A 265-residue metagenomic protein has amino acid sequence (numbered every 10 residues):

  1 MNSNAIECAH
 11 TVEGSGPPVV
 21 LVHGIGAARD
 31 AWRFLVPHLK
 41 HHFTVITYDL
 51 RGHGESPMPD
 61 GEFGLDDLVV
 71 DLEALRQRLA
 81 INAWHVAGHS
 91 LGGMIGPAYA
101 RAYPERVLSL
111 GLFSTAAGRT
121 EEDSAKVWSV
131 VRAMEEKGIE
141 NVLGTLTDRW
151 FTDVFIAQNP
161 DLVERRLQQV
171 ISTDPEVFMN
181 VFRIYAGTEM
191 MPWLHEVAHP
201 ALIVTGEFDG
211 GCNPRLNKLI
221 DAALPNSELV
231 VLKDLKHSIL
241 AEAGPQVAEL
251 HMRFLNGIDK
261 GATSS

Functional and structural regions predicted by a protein language model:
M1-V20, K40-T44, I81, E228 (+1 more regions): Alpha/beta-hydrolase fold catalytic core
I6-G61, L75: Conserved HGGG/HGGXW glycine-rich cap/lid loop of the alpha/beta-hydrolase fold
D66-W84: Conserved acidic catalytic loop of the alpha/beta-hydrolase fold
P97-A102, R106-N141: Flexible "cap/lid" loop of the alpha/beta hydrolase fold
E121-A125, I139-E196: Conserved alpha/beta-hydrolase catalytic His-Asp/Glu region
V197, I203-T205: Short beta-strand/loop motif that positions the catalytic acidic residue of the alpha/beta-hydrolase fold
E207-C212: Acidic catalytic loop of the alpha/beta-hydrolase fold
L235-A248: Catalytic histidine-centered segment of alpha/beta-hydrolase-like enzymes
